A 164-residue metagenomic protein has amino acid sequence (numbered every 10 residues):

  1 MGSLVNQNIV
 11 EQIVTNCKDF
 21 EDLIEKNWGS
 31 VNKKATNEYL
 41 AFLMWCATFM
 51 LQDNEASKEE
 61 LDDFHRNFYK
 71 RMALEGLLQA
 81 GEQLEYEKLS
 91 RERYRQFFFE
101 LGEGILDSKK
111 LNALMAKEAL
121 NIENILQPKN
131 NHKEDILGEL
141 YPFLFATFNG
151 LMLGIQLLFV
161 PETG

Functional and structural regions predicted by a protein language model:
M1-Q7: Non-catalytic all-alpha helical scaffold/repeat segments
N8-V31, N121-P128: Short amphipathic alpha-helical segments and their helix-coil junctions
K18-L61: N-terminal interaction modules that seed assembly of large macromolecular complexes
M44-T48, Q52, Y69, A73 (+2 more regions): Amphipathic alpha-helical core segments of compact helical bundles
D63-Q79: Short, mixed-charge aromatic SLiMs
L74-G164: Helix-driven interaction modules
